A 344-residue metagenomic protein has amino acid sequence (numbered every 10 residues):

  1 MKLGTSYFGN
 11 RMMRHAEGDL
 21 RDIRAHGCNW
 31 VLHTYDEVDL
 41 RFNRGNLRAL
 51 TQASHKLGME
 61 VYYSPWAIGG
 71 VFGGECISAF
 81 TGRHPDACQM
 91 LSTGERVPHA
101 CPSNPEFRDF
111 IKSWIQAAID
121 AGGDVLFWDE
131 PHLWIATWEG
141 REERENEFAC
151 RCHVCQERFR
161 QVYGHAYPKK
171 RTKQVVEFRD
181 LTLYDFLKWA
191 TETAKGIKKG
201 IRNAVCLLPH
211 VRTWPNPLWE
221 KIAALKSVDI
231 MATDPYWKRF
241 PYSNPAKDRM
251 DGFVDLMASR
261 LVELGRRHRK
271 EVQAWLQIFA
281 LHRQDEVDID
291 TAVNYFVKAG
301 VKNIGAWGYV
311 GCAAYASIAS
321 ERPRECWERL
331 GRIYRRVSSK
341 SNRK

Functional and structural regions predicted by a protein language model:
T5-E17, H33-L47, I68-G73, I135 (+4 more regions): Acidic-and-aromatic substrate-binding clefts and catalytic sites of carbohydrate-active enzymes
F8-R24, P105-A117, V211-A224, D285-V297: Short, acidic/polar
G9-L40, D120-V125, K226-M231, Y295-I304: Catalytic domains of carbohydrate-active enzymes, especially glycoside hydrolases
D19-I23, L32-G82, F178-I197: Aromatic-lined substrate-binding rim segments of carbohydrate-active enzymes
E60-A121, Y167-V176, D185-K188, V287: Active-site-adjacent "subsite" loops/lids of carbohydrate-active enzymes
Y62, G164-Q284, A292, S317-I318 (+1 more regions): Glycoside hydrolase catalytic-domain groove-lining segments
G70-G94, D129-A166: Aromatic- and acidic-residue-enriched segments that line the glycan-binding/catalytic groove of carbohydrate-active
G123, P235, Q273-S341: Substrate-binding cleft of secreted/luminal carbohydrate-active enzymes
